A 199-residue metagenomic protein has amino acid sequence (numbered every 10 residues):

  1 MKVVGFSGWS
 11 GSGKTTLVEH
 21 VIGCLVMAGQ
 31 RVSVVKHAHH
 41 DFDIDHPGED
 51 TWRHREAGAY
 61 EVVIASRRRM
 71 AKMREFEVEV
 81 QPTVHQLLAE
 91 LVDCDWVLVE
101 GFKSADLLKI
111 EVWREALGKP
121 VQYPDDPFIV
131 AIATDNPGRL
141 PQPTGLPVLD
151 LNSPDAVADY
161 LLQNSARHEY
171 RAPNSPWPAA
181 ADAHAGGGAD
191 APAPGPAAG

Functional and structural regions predicted by a protein language model:
F6: Hydrophobic anchor at the beta1->P-loop junction of P-loop NTPases
S10: The conserved Walker
K14: Conserved lysine of the Walker
G23-P82: N-terminal phosphate/diphosphate-binding loop that engages ATP/GTP or pyrophosphate donors across diverse enzyme folds
E75-F102: Phosphate-binding/switch loop-helix module in NTP-utilizing enzymes
V92-D95, D150-G199: C-terminal accessory "lid"/substrate-recognition subdomains
W96-R167: Phosphate/Mg2+-binding loops and adjacent switch elements in nucleotide/diphosphate-handling enzyme cores
